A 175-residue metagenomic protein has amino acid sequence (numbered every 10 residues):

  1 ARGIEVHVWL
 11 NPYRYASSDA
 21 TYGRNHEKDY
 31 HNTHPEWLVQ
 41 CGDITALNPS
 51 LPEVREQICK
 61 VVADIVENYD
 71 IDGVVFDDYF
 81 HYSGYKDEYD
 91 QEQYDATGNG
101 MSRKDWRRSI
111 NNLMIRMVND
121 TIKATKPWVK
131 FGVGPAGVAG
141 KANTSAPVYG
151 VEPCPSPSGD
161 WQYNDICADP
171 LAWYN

Functional and structural regions predicted by a protein language model:
A1, Q40-C59, N99-N111, S158-G159: The substrate-binding groove and active-site-proximal loops of carbohydrate-active enzymes, especially glycoside
A1, V62-V66, N112-D120, P170-L171: Generic structural signal for well-ordered alpha-helices, preferentially at hydrophobic/aromatic core positions
E5-N68, N164-A168: Active-site-adjacent "subsite" loops/lids of carbohydrate-active enzymes
E5-S17, V75-Y79, D105-I166: Aromatic-lined carbohydrate-recognition surfaces of secreted/lumenal glycan-active proteins
R14-G42, Y79-N99, T144-D160: Aromatic- and acidic-residue-enriched segments that line the glycan-binding/catalytic groove of carbohydrate-active
Y69-D70, V75: Short loop/turn motifs at secondary-structure junctions
C167-L171, N175: Substrate-binding cleft of secreted/luminal carbohydrate-active enzymes
